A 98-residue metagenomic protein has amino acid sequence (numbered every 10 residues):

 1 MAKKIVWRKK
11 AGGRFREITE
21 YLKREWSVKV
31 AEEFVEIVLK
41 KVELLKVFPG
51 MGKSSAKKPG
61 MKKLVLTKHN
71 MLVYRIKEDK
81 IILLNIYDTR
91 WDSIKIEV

Functional and structural regions predicted by a protein language model:
M1-V35: Arg/Lys-rich, positively charged N-terminal/basic patches that mediate binding to nucleic acids
K10, R14-E17, H69-M71, S93-I94: Conserved N-terminal glycine/acidic-rich loop preference
A11, V38, Y74: GIY-YIG nuclease signature motif recognition
L39, E43-K46: Short proline/glycine- and basic residue-enriched helix-capping loop/turn segments at helix->loop/beta transitions
G50-I81: Basic/aromatic recognition patch in beta-strand/loop cores that engages polyanionic ligands
N70-M71, R75-V98: Enriched for short, Lys/Arg-rich terminal
